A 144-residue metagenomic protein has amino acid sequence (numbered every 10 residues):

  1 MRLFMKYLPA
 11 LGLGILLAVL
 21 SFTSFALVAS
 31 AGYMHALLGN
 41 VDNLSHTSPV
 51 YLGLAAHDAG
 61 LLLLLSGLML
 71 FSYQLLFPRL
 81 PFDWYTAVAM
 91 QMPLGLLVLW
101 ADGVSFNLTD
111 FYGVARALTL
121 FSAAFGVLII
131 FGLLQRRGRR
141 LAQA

Functional and structural regions predicted by a protein language model:
M1-L3, R137-A144: Short, charged juxtamembrane terminal tails flanking transmembrane helices
R2-L16, R79: Alpha-helical transmembrane segments and their helix-start/interface "positive-inside/aromatic belt" motifs in integral
L3, S48, D110-G113: Juxtamembrane loop-transmembrane helix junctions in multi-pass integral membrane proteins, especially the extracellular
I15-L65: Hydrophobic transmembrane helix segments
V19-L27, L94-R140: Alpha-helical membrane-associated segments of multi-pass integral membrane proteins
F22-M34, M69-F77, P81, F131-R139: Membrane-water interface at transmembrane helix exits
S45, P49, G53-H57, R79-M90 (+1 more regions): Membrane-interface starts of transmembrane alpha-helices
L65-L96: Loop-to-transmembrane helix junctions at the membrane interface
